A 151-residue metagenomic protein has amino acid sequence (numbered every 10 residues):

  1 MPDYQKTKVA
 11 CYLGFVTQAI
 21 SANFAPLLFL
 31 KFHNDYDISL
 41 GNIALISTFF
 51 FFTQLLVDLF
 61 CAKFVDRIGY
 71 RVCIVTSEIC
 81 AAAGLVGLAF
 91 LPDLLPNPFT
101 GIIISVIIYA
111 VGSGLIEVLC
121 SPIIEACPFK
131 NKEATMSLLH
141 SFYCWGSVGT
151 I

Functional and structural regions predicted by a protein language model:
K6-L40, D58-C61, S121: Extracytoplasmic
S21, T53-V57, G112, G146: MFS transmembrane alpha-helix packing/gate-lining sites
L45-K63: Central cavity-lining transmembrane alpha-helices of secondary-active solute carriers, predominantly the Major
R71-I74, I102: Primarily marks hydrophobic transmembrane alpha-helices of the MFS/SLC 12-helix fold
I79-P96: C-terminal ends and interior cores of transmembrane alpha-helices in multi-pass membrane transporters/permeases
P98-I116: Hydrophobic core of transmembrane alpha-helices in multi-pass small-molecule transporters, especially MFS/SLC-type
L115-F129: Intracellular juxtamembrane helix-capping segments at the cytosolic ends of symmetry-related transmembrane helices
N131-I151: Glycine-rich segments within core transmembrane alpha-helices of 12-TM secondary carriers
